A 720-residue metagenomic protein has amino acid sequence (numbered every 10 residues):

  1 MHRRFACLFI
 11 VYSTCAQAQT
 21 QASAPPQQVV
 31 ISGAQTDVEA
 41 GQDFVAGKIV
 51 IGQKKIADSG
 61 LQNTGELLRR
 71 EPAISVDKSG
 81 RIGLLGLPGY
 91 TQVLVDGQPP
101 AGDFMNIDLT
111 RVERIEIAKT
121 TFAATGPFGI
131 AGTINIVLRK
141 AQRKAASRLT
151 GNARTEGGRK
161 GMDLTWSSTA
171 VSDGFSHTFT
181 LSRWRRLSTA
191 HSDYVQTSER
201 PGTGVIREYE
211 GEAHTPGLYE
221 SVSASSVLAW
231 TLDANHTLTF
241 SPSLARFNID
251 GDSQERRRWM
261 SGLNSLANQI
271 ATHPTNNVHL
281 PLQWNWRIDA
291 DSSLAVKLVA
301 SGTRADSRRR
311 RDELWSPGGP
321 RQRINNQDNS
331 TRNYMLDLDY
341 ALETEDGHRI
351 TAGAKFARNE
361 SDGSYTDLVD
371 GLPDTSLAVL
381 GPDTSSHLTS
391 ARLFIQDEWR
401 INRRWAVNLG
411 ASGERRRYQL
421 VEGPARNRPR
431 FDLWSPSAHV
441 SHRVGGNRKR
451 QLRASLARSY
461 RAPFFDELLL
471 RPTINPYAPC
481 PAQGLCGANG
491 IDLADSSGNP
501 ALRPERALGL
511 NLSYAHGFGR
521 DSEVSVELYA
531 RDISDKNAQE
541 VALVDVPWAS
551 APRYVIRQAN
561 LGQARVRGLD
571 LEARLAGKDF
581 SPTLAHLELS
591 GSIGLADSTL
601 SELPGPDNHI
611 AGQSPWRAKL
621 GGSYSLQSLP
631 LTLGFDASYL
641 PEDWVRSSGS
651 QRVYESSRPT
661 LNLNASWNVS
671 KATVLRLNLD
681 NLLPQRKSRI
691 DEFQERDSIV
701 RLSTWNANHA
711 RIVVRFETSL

Functional and structural regions predicted by a protein language model:
Q27-S59, G89-Q92, Q142: N-terminal periplasmic "start-of-domain" segments of outer-membrane beta-barrel proteins
D37, G65-P100: Extracytoplasmic beta-strand/coil segments of soluble accessory domains associated with Gram-negative outer-membrane
Q62-L67, I82-G83, G102, I117 (+2 more regions): N-terminal periplasmic accessory domains that precede and gate Gram-negative outer-membrane beta-barrel machines
G97-A123, S226: Short acidic/polar hinge/loop motifs at secondary-structure boundaries that mediate gating or recognition
S225-F247, A271-E422, R443-Q451, G568-A576 (+1 more regions): Face-selective signature of the C-terminal outer-membrane beta-barrel domain
N333-D339, L380, N499, R503 (+5 more regions): Outer membrane beta-barrel strand-and-loop segments of large Gram-negative receptors, especially TonB-dependent
R404-V407, R416, S525-I533, A549-D643 (+1 more regions): Gram-negative outer-membrane beta-barrel transporters
Y639-R646, S666-L720: C-terminal beta-signal and adjacent terminal beta-strands/loops of Gram-negative outer-membrane beta-barrel proteins
